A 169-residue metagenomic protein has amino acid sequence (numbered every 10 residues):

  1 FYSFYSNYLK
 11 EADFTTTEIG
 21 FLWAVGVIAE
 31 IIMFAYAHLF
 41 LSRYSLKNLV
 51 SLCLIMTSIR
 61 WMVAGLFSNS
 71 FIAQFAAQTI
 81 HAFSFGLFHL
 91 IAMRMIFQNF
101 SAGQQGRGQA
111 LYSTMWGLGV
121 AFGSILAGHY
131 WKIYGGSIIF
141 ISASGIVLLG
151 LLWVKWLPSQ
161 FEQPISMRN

Functional and structural regions predicted by a protein language model:
F1-L22: Helix-loop boundary and gating motifs at the non-cytosolic
T16-T17, F100-Y112: Loop-to-transmembrane helix entry/capping segments in MFS-fold secondary transporters and related SLC/MFSD carriers
I32-L46, W131-K132: Helix-to-loop junctions at the C-terminal end of transmembrane segments in multipass secondary transporters
N48-V63: Structural signature of the two symmetry-related core transmembrane helices
G65-A77: Helix-loop junctions at membrane interfaces in 12-TM secondary transporters
L87-F100: Intracellular juxtamembrane helix-capping segments at the cytosolic ends of symmetry-related transmembrane helices
H129-V147: A membrane-interface helix-boundary motif in multi-pass transporters
S142-N169: Multi-pass alpha-helical transporter architecture, strongest for 12-TM Major Facilitator/SLC carriers used
